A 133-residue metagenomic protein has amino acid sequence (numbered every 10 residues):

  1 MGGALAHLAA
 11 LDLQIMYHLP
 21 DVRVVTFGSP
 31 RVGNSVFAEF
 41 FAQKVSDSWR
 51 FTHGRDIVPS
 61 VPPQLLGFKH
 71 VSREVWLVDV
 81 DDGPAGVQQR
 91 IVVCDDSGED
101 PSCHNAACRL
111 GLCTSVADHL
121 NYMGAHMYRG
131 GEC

Functional and structural regions predicted by a protein language model:
M1-G2, A6: Gly/Ala-rich beta-loop-alpha elbow adjacent to hydrolase catalytic centers
L11-C133: Serine hydrolase/lipase
